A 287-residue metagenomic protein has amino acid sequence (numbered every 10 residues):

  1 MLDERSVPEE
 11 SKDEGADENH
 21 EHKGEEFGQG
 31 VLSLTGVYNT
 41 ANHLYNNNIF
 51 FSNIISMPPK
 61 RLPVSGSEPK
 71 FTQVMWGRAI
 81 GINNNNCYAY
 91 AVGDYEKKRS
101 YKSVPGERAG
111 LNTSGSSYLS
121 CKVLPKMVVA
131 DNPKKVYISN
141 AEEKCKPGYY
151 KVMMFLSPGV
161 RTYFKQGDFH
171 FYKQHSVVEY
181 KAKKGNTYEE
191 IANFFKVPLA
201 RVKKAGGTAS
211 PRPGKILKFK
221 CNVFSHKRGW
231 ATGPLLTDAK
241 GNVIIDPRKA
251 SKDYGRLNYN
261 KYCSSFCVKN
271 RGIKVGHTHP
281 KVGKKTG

Functional and structural regions predicted by a protein language model:
E4, E9-L32: Intrinsically disordered, low-complexity, charge-rich segments with an acidic bias
Y38-N53: Short, positively charged and aromatic/hydrophobic N-terminal segments
P58-K135: Cysteine-nucleophile protease catalytic domains, especially the papain-like/related folds used in DUB/UBL proteases
S116-V177, C221-A231: ...with weaker cross-activation on analogous glycine-rich loops/strands in unrelated enzymes
V178-K181, E190-C221: Extracellular LysM carbohydrate-binding repeats and other cell-envelope/extracellular binding modules
K183-G185: Short gly/acidic/polar-rich coil/turn motifs that serve as flexible hinges in modular proteins
P213-G287: Active-site or metal-binding loop neighborhoods of secreted/extracellular toxin and effector enzymes
